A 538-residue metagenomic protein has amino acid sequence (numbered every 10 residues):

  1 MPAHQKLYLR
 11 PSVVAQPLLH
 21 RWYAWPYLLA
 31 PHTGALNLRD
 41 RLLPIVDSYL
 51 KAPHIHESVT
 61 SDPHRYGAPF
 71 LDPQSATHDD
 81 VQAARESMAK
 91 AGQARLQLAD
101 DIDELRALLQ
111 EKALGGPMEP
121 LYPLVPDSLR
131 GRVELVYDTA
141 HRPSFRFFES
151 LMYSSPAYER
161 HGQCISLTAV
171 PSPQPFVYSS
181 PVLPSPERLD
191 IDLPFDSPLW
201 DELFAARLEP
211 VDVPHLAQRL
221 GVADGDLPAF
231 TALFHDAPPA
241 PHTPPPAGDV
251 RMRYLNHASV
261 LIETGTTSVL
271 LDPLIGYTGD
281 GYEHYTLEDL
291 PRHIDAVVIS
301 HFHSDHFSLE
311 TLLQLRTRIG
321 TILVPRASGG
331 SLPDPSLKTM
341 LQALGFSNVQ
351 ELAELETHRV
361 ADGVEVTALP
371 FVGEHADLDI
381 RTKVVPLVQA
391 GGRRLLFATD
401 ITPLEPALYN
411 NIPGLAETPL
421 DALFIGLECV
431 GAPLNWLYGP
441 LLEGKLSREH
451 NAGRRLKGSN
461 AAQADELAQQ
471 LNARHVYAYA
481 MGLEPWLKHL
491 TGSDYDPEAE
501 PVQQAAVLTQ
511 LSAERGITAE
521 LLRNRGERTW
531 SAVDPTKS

Functional and structural regions predicted by a protein language model:
P2-D201, H235-A247, L255, L261-F302 (+2 more regions): Pre-active-site segment of Zn-dependent metallo-hydrolases
A223-A247, A327-G392, A506-Q510, E514-T536: Metallo-beta-lactamase
R251-Y254, S268-D272, E365-V372, R394-I401: Active-site-proximal beta-strand elements of phosphoester/diester hydrolases
L270-L274, H293-F307, L323-A327, L396-I401 (+6 more regions): Active-site neighborhood of phospho(di)ester-bond hydrolases with catalytic His/Asp-centered motifs
T278, H303-F307, G329-L332, E356-R359 (+4 more regions): Active-site environment of divalent metal-dependent phosphoester hydrolases
Y285-A353: Active-site HxH/HxHxD metal-binding segment of metal-dependent hydrolases
E310, V372-Q469: Active-site-proximal loop/helix segments of hydrolase catalytic cores
K445-N460, E466-L467, L471, M481-T529: Short acidic, glycine/proline-enriched helix-loop-strand junctions
